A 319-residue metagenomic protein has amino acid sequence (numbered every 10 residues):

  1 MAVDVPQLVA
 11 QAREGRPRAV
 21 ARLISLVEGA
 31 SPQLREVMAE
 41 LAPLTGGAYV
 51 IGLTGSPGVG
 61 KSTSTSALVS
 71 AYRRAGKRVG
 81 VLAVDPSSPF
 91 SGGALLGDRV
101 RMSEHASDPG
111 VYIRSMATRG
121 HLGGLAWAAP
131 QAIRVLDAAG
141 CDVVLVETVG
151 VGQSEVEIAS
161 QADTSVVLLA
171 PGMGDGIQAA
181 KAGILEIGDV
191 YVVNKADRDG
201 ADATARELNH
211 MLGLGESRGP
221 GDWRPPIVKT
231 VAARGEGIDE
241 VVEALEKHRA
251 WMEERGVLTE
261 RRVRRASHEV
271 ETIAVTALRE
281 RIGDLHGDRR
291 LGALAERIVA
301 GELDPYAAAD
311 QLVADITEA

Functional and structural regions predicted by a protein language model:
V3-I51, S56-V59, S64-G176: Nucleotide-state-sensitive switch-loop elements of NTP-binding domains
P6-V9, M116, Y191-V193, P226-V231 (+1 more regions): Short hinge/gating elements
E14, S25-P32, P43, R74 (+6 more regions): Generic secondary-structure signature for well-ordered alpha-helical cores
L82, L168, V193-N194, T230: Generic beta-sheet signal
L95, A132, E157, Q161 (+5 more regions): Alpha-helical scaffold elements adjacent to nucleotide-binding pockets in ATP/GTP-utilizing enzyme cores
P171-D199: Flexible active-site lid/hinge loop adjacent to a nucleotide/diphosphate and Mg2+-phosphate binding pocket
V190, A196-W251: Canonical P-loop GTPase G-domain recognition
K229, E240-T317: Long, well-ordered amphipathic alpha-helical subdomains in the mid-to-C-terminal portions of large enzyme subunits
